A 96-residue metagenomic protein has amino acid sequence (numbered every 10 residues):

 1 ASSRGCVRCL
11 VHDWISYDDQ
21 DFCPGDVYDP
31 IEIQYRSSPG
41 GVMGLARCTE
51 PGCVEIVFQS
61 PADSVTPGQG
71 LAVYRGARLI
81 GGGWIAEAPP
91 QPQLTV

Functional and structural regions predicted by a protein language model:
A1-V96: Basic, glycine-rich polyanion-binding accessory segments appended to enzymes
